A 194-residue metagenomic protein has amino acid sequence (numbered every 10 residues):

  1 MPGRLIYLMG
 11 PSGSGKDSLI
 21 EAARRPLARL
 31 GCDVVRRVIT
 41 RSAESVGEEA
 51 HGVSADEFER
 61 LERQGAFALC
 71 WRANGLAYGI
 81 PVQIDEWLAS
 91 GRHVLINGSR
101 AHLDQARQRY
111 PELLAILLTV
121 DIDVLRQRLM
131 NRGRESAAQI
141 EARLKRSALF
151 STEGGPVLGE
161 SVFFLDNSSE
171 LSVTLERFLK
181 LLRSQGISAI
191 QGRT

Functional and structural regions predicted by a protein language model:
P2-I6, G91: Pre-Walker A (Motif I) flank of P-loop NTPase domains
M9-P11: P-loop (Walker A) phosphate-binding loop of NTP-binding proteins
S14: ATP-binding Walker
D17: Walker A/P-loop
R25-V34: Post-Walker A helix-loop "phosphate-sensing" segment adjacent to the P-loop in P-loop NTPases
R37-V94, R100: ATP-dependent small-molecule kinase phosphotransfer cores that center on conserved nucleotide phosphate-binding segments
V94-S99, R109-R132, S147: Conserved phosphate-donor/acceptor-positioning beta-strand/loop module used by diverse small-molecule
R134-S184, I190-T194: Small-molecule kinase domains that catalyze NTP-dependent phosphoryl transfer to phosphate-bearing small molecules
